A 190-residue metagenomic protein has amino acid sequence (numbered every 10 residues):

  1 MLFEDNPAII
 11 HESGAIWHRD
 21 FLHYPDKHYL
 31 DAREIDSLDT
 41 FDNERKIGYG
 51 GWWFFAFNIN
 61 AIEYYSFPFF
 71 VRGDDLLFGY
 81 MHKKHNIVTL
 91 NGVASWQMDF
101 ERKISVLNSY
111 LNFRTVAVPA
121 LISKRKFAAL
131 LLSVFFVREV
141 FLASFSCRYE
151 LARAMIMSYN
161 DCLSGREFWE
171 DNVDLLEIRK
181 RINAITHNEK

Functional and structural regions predicted by a protein language model:
M1-H23: Conserved donor NDP-sugar-binding/catalytic core segment of glycosyltransferases
M1-L2, D42-K46, F78-M81, A117: Catalytic cores of nucleotide-enabled group-transfer and carboxylate-activating enzymes in metabolic and assembly-line
A15-I47: Short, flexible, basic/aromatic active-site loop/helix in glycosyltransferases
I35-Y65: Conserved nucleotide-sugar donor-binding and metal-coordinating catalytic region shared by glycosyltransferases
G48, S66-D74, K103-L107: Alpha-helix capping and helix-loop boundary segments enriched in small/acidic/polar residues
F67-V71, L76-W96: Catalytic donor-sugar/metal-binding loop of nucleotide-sugar-dependent glycosyltransferases
L90-G92, W96-T115: Nucleotide-sugar-dependent glycosyltransferase catalytic core
R114-K190: Terminal low-complexity segments of carbohydrate-biosynthetic enzymes
